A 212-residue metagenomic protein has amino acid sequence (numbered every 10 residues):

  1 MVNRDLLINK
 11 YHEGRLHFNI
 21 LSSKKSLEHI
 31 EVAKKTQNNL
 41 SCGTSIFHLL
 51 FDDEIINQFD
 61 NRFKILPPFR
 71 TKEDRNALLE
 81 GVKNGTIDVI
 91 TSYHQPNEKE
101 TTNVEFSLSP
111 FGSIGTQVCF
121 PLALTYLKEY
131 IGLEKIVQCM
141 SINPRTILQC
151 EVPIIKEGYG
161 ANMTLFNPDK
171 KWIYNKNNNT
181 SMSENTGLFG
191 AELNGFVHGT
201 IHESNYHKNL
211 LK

Functional and structural regions predicted by a protein language model:
M1-E13, K83-N84, V89-I90, Q95-P168: His/Asp/Glu-enriched, well-ordered alpha-helical/loop segment that forms or immediately abuts the divalent-metal
M1-I90: Histidine/acidic residue-rich metal-binding segments in metalloenzymes
L16, G43, Y93, A123 (+1 more regions): Residue-level signal for inorganic ion chemistry
S26-L27, L50, E98-E100, I173-Y174: Glycine/Thr-rich phosphate-binding loops of Rossmann-like dinucleotide-binding domains
I56-K64, T101-S109, T180-E184: Short glycine/proline- and charge-enriched loop/turn segments that cap or connect secondary-structure elements
F63-D74, P110-I114, T186-G195: A short acidic, glycine-rich active-site loop that binds or catalyzes chemistry on phosphate/adenosine moieties
P68, G132-L133, K176-S181: Short, positively charged
L108, G160-K212: C-terminal cap of metal-dependent C-N hydrolases
